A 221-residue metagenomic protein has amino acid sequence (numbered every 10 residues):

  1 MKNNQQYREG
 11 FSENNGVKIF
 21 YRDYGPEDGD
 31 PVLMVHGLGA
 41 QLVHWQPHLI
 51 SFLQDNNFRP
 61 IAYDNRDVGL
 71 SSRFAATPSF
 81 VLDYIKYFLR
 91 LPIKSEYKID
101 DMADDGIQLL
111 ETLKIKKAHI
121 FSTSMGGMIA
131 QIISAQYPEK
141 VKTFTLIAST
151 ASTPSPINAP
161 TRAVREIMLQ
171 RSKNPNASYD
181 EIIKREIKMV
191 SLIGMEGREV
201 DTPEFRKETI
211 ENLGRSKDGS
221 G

Functional and structural regions predicted by a protein language model:
M1-F11: An N-terminal hydrophobic leader/cap segment in hydrolases
F11-L89: Conserved HGGG/HGGXW glycine-rich cap/lid loop of the alpha/beta-hydrolase fold
Y21, L33, P60, G106 (+5 more regions): Hydrophobic packing within well-folded, soluble alpha/beta domains
S72-A76, S155-P160: Short aromatic-enriched loop/helix-cap "lid" or pocket-rim segments at secondary-structure transitions that line
I85-S95, I167-P175: Short glycine/proline- and acidic residue-enriched helix-loop micro-motifs that form flexible lids or anion-recognition
I93-A118: Conserved acidic catalytic loop of the alpha/beta-hydrolase fold
K116-A159: Conserved hydrolase catalytic core segment
A159-G221: Alpha/beta-hydrolase
